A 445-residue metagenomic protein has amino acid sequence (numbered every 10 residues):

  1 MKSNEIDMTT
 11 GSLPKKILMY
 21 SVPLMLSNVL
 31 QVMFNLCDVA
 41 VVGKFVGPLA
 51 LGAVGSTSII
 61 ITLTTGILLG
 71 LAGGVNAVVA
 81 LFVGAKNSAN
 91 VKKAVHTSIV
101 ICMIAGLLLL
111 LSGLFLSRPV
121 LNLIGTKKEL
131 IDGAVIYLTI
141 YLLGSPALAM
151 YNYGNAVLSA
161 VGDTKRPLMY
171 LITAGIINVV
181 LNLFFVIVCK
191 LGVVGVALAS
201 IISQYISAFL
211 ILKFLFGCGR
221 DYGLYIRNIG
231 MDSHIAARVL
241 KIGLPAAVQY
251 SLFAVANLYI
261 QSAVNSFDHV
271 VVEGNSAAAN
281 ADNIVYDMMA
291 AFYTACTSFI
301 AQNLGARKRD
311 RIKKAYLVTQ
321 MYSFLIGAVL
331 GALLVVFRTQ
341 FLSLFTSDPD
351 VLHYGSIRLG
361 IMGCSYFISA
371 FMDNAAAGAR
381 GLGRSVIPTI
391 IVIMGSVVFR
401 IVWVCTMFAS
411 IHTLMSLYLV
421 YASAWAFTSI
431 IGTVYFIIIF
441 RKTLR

Functional and structural regions predicted by a protein language model:
M1-S21, V79-P146, V188-L244, I300-S365 (+1 more regions): Short alpha-helical transmembrane segments in multi-pass integral membrane proteins
M8-F45, I59-G74, V78, M103-L110 (+5 more regions): N-terminal transmembrane alpha-helices
M19-D38, I140, Y151, A174 (+4 more regions): Transmembrane helical elements of multi-pass membrane transporters/channels
M33-G52, L121-K128, F184-L191, S251-I284 (+3 more regions): Helix-terminus/linker motif at the lipid-water interface of multi-pass membrane proteins
V46-I59, A134, L138, A197 (+3 more regions): Small-residue hotspots at the loop-to-helix junctions and early N-terminal turns of transmembrane alpha-helices
L51-L111, L148-P167, Q261, G274-F337 (+2 more regions): Small-residue-rich hydrophobic transmembrane alpha-helices
L63-G66, N178-N182, A208-L212, I284-D287 (+3 more regions): Hydrophobic transmembrane alpha-helices of multi-pass small-molecule transporters
A72, N76, I140-S159, P167-G175 (+5 more regions): Short runs within selected transmembrane alpha-helices of multi-pass transporters and secretion channels
